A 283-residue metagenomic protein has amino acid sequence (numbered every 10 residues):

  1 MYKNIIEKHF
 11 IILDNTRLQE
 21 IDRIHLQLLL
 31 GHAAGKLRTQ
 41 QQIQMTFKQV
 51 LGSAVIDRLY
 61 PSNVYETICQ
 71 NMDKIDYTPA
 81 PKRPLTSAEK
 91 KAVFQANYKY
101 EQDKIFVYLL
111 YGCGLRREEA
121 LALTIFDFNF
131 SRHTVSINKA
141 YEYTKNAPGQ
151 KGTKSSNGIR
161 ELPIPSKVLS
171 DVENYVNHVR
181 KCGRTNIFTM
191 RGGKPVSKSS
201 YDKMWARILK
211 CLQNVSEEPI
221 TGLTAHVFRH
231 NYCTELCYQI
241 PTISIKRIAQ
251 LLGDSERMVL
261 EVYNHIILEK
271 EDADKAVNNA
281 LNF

Functional and structural regions predicted by a protein language model:
M1-T39, G52-S53: Basic/aromatic-enriched alpha-helical hairpins
Y2, D22, T39-F47, Q102-D103 (+5 more regions): Hydrophobic (often cysteine-bearing) scaffold residues that line and stabilize catalytic clefts of nucleotide/cofactor
G31, M45, L109-G112, C237-Q239: Short amphipathic helical patch at the helix-1/turn junction of helix-turn-helix
L37, Q41, I56, Y60-L123 (+3 more regions): Basic, Lys/Arg- and aromatic-enriched nucleic-acid-binding interface segment
Q70, L123-N177: Conserved tyrosine-mediated DNA breakage-rejoining catalytic core shared by Y-recombinases
D76, P84, Y141, Q250-V277: Catalytic-site neighborhood detector that most strongly recognizes the C-terminal catalytic loop/helix of tyrosine
Q95-Y100, C113, L162, H178-N186 (+2 more regions): Short, basic (Lys/Arg/His-rich) helix/loop patches that form interaction surfaces in the mid-to-C-terminal regions
